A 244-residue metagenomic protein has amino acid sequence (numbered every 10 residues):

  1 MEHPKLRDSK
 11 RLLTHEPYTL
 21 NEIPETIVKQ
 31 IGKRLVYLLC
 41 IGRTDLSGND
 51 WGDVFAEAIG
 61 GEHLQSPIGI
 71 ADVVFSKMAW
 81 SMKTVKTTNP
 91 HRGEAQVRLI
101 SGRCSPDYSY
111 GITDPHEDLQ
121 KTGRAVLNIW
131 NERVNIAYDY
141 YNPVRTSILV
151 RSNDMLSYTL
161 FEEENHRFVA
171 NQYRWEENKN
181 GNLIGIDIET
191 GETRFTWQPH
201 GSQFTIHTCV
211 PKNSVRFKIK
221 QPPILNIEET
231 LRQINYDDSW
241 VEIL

Functional and structural regions predicted by a protein language model:
M1-G69, F75, T84-L244: Nucleic-acid endonuclease domains
